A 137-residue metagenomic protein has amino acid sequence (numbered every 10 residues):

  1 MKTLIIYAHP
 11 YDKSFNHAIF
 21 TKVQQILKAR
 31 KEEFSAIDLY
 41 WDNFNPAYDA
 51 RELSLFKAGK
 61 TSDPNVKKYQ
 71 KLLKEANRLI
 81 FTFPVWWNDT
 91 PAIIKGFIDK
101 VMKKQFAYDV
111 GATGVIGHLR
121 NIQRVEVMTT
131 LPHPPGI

Functional and structural regions predicted by a protein language model:
M1-F106, V110: N-terminal beta1-alpha1-beta2 submodule of the flavodoxin-like/Rossmannoid cofactor-binding fold
D109-I137: Short, glycine-/small-residue-rich phosphate/pyrophosphate-handling segment
